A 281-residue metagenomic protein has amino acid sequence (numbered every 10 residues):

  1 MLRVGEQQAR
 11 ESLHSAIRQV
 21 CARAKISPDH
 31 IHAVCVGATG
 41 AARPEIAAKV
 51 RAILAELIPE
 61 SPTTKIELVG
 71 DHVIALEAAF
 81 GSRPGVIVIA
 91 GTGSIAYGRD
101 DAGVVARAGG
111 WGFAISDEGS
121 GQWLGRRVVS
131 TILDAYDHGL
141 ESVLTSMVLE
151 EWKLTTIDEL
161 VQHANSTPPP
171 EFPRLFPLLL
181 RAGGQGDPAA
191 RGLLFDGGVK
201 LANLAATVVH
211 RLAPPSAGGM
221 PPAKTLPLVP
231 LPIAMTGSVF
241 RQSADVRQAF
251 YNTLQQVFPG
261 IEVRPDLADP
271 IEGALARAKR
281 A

Functional and structural regions predicted by a protein language model:
M1-H30, E56-I58, A78-V86, V129-A281: ATP-binding/phosphotransfer module of carbohydrate and carboxylate kinases, centering on a glycine-rich
I31-G37, V69: Glycine- and acidic-rich phosphate- and metal-coordinating loops
G37-R43, A90, Q185, Q256: N-terminal loops that bind phosphate or other acidic moieties and the adjacent beta-alpha structural core
T39-I46, E118-Q122, T156, D269 (+1 more regions): Intrinsic-disorder/low-complexity, polar/charged segments
A41-S142, S146: Phosphate-binding/catalytic loop of phosphoryl-transfer enzymes
